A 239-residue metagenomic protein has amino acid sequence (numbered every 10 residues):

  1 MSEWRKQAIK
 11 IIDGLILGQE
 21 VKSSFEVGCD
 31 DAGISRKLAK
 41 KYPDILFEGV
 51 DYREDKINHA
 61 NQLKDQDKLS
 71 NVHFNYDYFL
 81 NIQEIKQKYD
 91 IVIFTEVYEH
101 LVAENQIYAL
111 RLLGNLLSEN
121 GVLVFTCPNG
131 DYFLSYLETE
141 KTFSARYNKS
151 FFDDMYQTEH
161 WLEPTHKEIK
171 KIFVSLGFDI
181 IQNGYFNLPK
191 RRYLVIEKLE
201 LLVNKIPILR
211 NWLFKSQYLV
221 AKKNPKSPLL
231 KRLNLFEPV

Functional and structural regions predicted by a protein language model:
M1-Q7, Y52, H59, N81 (+3 more regions): S-adenosyl-L-methionine-dependent methyltransferase catalytic module, highlighting the catalytic core
I9-L137, V220-A221: Conserved SAM-binding loop
